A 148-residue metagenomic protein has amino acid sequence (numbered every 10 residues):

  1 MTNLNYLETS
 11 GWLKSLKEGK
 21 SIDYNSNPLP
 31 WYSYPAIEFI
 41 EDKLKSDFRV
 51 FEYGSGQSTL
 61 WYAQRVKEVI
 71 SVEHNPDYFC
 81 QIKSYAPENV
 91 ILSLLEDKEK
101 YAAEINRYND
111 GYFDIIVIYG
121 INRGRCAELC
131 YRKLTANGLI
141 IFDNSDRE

Functional and structural regions predicted by a protein language model:
N3-D47: Class I SAM-dependent methyltransferase Rossmann-like catalytic core, especially the SAM/SAH-binding loop
W31-E99: SAM cofactor-binding core of SAM-dependent methyltransferases, primarily the Rossmann-like beta-alpha-beta module
S46-F48, K67, G111-F113, A136-N137: Short coil/turn segments at beta-strand junctions that form active-site/ligand-binding loops
R49-E52, S71, D114-I118, I140-F142: Short catalytic-loop micro-motif centered on adjacent basic/acidic residues
K98-N106, L139, S145: Glycosyltransferase catalytic domains, chiefly GT-A lineage
Y101-A103, G120-R123: Active-site glycine-rich loop that binds ribose-phosphate moieties when present
I105-I115: A short acidic, Gly/Pro-enriched loop at the edge of an enzyme's catalytic core that lines a small-molecule cofactor
I115, I121-E148: C-terminal substrate-binding/active-site "lid" region of AdoMet-derived donor-dependent transferases
